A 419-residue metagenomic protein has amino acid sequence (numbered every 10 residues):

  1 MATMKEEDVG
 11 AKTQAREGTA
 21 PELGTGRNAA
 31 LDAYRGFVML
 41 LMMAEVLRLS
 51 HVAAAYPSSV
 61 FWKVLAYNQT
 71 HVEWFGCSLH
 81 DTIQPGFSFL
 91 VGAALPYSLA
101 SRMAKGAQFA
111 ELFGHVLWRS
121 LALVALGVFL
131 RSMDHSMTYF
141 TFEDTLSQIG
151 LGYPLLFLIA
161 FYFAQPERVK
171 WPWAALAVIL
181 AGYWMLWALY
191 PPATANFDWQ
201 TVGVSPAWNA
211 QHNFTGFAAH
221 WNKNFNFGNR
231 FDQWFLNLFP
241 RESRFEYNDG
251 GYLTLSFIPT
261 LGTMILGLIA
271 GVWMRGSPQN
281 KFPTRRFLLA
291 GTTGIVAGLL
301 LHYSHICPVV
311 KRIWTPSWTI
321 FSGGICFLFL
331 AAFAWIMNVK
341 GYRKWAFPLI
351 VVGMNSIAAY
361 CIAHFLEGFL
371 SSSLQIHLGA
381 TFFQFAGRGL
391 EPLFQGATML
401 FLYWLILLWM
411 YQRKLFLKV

Functional and structural regions predicted by a protein language model:
A2-V419: Alpha-helical transmembrane segments and their immediate juxtamembrane cytosolic regions
